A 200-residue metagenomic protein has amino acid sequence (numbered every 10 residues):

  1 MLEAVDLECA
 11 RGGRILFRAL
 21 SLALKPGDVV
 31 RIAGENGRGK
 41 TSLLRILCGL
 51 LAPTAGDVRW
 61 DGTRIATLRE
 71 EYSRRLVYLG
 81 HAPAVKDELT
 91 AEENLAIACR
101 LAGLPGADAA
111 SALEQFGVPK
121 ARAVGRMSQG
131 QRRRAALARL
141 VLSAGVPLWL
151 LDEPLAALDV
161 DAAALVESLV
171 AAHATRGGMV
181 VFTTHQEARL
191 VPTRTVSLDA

Functional and structural regions predicted by a protein language model:
L2, F17-A19: Conserved structural motif at the start of ABC-family nucleotide-binding domains
R31, R132-L142: ABC ATPase nucleotide-binding domain "signature" region
A33-E35: The feature captures the beta-strand-to-loop junction immediately N-terminal to the Walker
C48: Helix-to-loop junction immediately C-terminal to a conserved catalytic motif
P53-T67, E71-Y72: Conserved ABC transporter NBD signature motif
A82, D87-A102: Q-loop/switch helix immediately C-terminal to the Walker
A109-S128: Conserved ABC nucleotide-binding domain
W149-E153, L158: Catalytic Walker B motif of ABC-type/P-loop ATPase nucleotide-binding domains
